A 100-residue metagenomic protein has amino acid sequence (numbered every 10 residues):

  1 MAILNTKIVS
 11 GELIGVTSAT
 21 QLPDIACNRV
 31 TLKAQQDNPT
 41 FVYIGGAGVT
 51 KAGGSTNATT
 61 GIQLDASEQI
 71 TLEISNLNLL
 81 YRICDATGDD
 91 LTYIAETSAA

Functional and structural regions predicted by a protein language model:
A2-A26: Surface-exposed ligand/attachment interfaces on beta-rich extracellular proteins
K7, S18-Q21, L32, K51 (+3 more regions): N-terminal compositionally biased, intrinsically disordered segments and leader/signal-like regions
S10, G45, D65: Residue-level detector of conserved, well-ordered beta-strand and adjacent loop positions that form binding/recognition
I25-D37: Forkhead-associated
N28-V30, L72-D89: Noncatalytic modules at the cell exterior or secretory-pathway interfaces, chiefly beta-strand-rich lectin/adhesion
Q35-T56, T92-I94: Short, surface-exposed beta-strand/strand-loop-strand elements in extracellular ectodomains
G61-L77: Beta-sandwich interaction modules
C84, D90-A100: Low-complexity intrinsically disordered segments
